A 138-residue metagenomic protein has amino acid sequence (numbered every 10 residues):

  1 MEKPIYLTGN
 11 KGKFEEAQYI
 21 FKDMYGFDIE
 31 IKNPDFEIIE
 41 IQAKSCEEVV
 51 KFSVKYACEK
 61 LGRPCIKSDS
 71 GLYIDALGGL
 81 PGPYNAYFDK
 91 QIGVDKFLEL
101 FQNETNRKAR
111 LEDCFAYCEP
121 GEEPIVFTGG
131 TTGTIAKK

Functional and structural regions predicted by a protein language model:
E2-I5, G12-K138: Anionic-ligand binding patches
